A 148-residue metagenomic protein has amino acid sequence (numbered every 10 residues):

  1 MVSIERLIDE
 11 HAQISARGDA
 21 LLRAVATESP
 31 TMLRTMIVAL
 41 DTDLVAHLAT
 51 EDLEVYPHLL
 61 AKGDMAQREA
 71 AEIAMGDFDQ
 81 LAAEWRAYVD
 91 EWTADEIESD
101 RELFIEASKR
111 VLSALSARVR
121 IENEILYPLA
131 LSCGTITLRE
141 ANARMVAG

Functional and structural regions predicted by a protein language model:
M1-G148: Small-residue-biased structural context
